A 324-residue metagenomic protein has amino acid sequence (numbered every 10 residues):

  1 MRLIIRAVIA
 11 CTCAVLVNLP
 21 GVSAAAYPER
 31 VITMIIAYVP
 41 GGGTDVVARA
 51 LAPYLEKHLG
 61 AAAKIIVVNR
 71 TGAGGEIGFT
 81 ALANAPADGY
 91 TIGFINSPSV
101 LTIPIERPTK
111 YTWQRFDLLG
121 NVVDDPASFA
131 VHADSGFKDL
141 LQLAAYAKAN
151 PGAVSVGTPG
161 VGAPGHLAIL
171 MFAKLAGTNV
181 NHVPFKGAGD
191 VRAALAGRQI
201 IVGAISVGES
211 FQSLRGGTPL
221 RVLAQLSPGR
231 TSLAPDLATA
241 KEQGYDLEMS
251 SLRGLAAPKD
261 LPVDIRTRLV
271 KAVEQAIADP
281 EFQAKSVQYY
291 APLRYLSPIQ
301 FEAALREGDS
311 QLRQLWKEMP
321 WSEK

Functional and structural regions predicted by a protein language model:
M1-R6: Positively charged n-region of N-terminal signal peptides that target proteins for export
A7-N18: Bacterial N-terminal signal peptides
A24-R115, A153, V161, K174-S206 (+3 more regions): N-terminal (or domain-start) structured segment
E29, E56-A62, Q243-S251, Q283-K285: A short C-terminal helix-loop "cap" of Rossmann-like NAD(P)-dependent dehydrogenase/epimerase domains
E29-V31, K174, T178, L261-K324: An extracytoplasmic/periplasmic, membrane-proximal ligand-sensing/linker region
G43, V47, L51, G74-G78 (+10 more regions): Stable alpha-helical elements in mature extracytoplasmic
A81-T91, S97, L101-D190, E242 (+1 more regions): Hinge/capping helix and adjacent helix->loop/strand transition within the periplasmic-binding protein
D124, E209-I277, E307-S310, E323-K324: C-terminal lobe and pocket-closing loops of periplasmic/extracytoplasmic Venus-flytrap solute-binding proteins
